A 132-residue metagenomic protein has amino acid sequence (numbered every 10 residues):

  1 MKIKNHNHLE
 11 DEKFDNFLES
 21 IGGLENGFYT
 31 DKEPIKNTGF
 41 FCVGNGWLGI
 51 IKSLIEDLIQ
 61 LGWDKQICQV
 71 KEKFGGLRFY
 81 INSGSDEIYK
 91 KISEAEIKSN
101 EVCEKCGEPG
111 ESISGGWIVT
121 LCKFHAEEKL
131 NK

Functional and structural regions predicted by a protein language model:
M1-L48: General detector of N-terminal leader/presequence modules that precede the first folded domain
G49-E101: A broadly conserved sequence feature marking short terminus-proximal activation segments in nucleic acid-centric
D86-I88, E128-N131: Short, charged/polar, Gly/Pro-enriched secondary-structure boundary elements
S99-V102, G110, G115-I118: Short metal-coordination and nucleic-acid-contact micro-motifs, chiefly zinc-binding Cys/His arrays
C103-C106, C122: Short cysteine-rich clusters marking metal-coordination/redox-active sites
E108-S112, E127-L130: Short functional micro-motifs and their immediate structural scaffolds
G116-E127: Cysteine-rich micro-motifs
